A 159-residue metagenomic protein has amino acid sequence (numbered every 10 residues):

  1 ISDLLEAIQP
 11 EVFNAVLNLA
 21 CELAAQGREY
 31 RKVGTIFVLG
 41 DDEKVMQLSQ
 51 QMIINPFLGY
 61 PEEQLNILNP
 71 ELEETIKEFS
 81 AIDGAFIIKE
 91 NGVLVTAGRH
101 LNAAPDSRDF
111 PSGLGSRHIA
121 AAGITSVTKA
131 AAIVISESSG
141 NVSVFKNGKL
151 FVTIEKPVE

Functional and structural regions predicted by a protein language model:
I1-E159: Divalent-cation
